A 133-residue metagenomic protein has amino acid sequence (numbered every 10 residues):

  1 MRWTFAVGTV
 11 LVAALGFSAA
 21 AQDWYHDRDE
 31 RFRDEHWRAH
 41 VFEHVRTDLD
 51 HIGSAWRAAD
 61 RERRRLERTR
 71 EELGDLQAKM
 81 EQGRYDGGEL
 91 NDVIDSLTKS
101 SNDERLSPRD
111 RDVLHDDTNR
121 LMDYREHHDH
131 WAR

Functional and structural regions predicted by a protein language model:
M1-Q22: Classical secretory targeting signals
A20-R133: Glycine- and aromatic-enriched low-complexity segments, predominantly in secreted/extracellular proteins and matrices
